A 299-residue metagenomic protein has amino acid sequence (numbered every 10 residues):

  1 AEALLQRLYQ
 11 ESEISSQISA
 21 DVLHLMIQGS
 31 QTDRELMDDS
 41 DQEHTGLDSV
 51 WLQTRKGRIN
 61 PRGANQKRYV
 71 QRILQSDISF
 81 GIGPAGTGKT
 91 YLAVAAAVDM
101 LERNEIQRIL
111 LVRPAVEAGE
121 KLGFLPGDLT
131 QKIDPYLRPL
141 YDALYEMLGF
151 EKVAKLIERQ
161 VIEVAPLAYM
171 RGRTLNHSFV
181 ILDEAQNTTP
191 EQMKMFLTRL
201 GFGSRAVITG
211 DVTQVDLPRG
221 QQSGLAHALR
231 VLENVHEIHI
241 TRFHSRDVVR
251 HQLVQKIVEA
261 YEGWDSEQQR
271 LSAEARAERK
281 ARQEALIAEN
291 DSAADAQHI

Functional and structural regions predicted by a protein language model:
A1-G46: Interdomain "pre-motor" coupling segment immediately N-terminal to P-loop NTPase/helicase cores
G46-R58: Conserved adenine-nucleotide phosphate-binding loops and their immediately adjacent elements
R55-K56, N60-A64, R72-L182, Q186-I299: Conserved helicase motor core of SF1/SF2 NTP-dependent helicases
